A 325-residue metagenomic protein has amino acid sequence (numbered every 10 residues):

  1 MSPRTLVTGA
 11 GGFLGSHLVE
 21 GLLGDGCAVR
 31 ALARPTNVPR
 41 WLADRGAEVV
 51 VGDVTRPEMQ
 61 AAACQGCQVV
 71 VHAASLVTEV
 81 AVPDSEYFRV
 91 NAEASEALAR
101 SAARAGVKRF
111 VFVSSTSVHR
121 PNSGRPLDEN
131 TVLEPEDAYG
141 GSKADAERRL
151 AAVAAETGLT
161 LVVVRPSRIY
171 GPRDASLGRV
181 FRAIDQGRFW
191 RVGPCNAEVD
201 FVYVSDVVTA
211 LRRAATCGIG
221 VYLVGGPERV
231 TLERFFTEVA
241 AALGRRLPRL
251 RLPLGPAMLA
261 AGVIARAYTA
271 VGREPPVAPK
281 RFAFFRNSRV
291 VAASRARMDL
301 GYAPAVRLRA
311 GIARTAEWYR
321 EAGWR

Functional and structural regions predicted by a protein language model:
T5-D25: N-terminal Rossmann NAD(P)H-binding glycine-rich loop of SDR-like oxidoreductase domains
V38-A43, A47-E93, S101, V118-P121: NAD(P)H-binding glycine-rich loop region in Rossmannoid oxidoreductase-like domains and their noncatalytic homologs
E96-A138: Conserved Rossmann-fold NAD(P)-dependent oxidoreductase catalytic core, especially the SDR/UDP-sugar
R120, L159-G178: Flexible, glycine-rich beta-alpha linker
E136-V162: Active-site Tyr-X1-5-Lys
D174-R179, G193-A215, L223: Substrate-positioning beta->alpha
V204, E233, T237, A261-A303: Conserved C-terminal active-site "lid" loop/helix of NAD(P)H-dependent oxidoreductases that clamps the redox cofactor
L211-V277, R309, A313-A316, W324: Mid/C-terminal beta-alpha module of Rossmann-like enzyme folds, strongest in SDR-family dehydrogenases/epimerases
